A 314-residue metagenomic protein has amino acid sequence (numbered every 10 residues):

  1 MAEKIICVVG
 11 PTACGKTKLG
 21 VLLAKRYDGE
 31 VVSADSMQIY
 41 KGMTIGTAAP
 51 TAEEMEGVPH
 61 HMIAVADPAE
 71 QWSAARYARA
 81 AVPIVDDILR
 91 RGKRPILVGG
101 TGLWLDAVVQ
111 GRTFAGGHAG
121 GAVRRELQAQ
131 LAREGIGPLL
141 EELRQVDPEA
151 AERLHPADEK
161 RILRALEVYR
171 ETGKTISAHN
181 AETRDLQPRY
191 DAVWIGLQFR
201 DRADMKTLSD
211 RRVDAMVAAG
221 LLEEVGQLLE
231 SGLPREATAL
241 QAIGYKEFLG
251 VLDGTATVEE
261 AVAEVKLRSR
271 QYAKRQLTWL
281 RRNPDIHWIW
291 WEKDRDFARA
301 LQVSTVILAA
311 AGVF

Functional and structural regions predicted by a protein language model:
M1-F314: Phosphate/pyrophosphate-binding catalytic cores of soluble transferases and nucleic-acid-acting enzymes
